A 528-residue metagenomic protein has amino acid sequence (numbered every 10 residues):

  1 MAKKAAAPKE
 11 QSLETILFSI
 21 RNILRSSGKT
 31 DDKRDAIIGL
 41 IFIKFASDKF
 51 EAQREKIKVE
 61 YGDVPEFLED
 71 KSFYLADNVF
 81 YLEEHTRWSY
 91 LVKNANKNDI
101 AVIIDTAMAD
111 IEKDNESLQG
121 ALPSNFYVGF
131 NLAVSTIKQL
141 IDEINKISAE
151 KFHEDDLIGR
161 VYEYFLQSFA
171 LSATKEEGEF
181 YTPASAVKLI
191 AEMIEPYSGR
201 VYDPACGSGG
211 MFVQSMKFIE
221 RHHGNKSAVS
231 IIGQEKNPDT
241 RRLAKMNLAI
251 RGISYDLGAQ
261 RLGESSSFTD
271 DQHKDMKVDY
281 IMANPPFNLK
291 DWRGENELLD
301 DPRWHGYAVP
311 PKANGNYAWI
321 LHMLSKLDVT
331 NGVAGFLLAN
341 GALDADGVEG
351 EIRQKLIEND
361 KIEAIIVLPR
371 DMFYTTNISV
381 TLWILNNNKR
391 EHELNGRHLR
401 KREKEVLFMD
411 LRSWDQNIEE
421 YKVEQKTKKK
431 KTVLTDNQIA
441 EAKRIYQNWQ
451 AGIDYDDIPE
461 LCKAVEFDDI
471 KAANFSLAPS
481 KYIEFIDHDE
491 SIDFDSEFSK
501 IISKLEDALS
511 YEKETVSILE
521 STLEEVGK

Functional and structural regions predicted by a protein language model:
M1-Y197, D256-Q272, V367-R370, N388 (+3 more regions): Non-catalytic, mostly N-terminal accessory regions of nucleic-acid modification and defense proteins
K9, I16, D32-K33, T136 (+10 more regions): Helical mechanochemical/support elements of P-loop NTPase systems and associated helical scaffolds
I23, D32-F45, I190, P311-L385: Conserved Class I SAM-dependent methyltransferase catalytic core
S27, K33, W292-N314, N340-V348 (+3 more regions): Short, contiguous acidic/charged loop-to-helix segments that flank catalytic cores in large enzymes
F130, K151, A205, G233-N237 (+8 more regions): Hydrophobic alpha-helical scaffolding
E176-A283, N288-L298, R303-Y307, A318 (+3 more regions): Conserved S-adenosyl-L-methionine
V213, R242, A283-P285, Y317-L321 (+12 more regions): Feature representing long, continuous alpha-helical segments
K361-I362, M372-A440: C-terminal, active-site-flanking charged/polar segments
